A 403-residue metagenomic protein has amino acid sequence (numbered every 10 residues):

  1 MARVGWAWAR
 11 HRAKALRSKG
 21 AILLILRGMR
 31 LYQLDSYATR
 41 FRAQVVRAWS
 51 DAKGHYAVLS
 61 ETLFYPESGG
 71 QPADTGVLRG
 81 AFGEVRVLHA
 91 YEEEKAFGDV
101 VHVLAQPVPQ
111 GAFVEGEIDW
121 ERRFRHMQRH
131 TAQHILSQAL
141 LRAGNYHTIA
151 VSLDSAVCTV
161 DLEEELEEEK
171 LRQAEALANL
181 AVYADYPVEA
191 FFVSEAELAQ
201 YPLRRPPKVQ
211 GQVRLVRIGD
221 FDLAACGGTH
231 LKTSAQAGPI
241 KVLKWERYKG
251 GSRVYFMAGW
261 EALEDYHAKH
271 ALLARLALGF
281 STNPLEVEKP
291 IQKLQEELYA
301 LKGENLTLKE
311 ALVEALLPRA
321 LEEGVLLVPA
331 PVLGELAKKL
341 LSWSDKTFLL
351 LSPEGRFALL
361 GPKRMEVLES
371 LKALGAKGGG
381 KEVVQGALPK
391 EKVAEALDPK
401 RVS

Functional and structural regions predicted by a protein language model:
W6-W8: Tryptophan (W) side chains
K14-R17, A21: Short, low-complexity intrinsically disordered segments enriched in A/P/G/S/L with frequent Arg, especially at protein
L23-S403: A glycine- and charged-residue-rich anion-binding loop/surface
